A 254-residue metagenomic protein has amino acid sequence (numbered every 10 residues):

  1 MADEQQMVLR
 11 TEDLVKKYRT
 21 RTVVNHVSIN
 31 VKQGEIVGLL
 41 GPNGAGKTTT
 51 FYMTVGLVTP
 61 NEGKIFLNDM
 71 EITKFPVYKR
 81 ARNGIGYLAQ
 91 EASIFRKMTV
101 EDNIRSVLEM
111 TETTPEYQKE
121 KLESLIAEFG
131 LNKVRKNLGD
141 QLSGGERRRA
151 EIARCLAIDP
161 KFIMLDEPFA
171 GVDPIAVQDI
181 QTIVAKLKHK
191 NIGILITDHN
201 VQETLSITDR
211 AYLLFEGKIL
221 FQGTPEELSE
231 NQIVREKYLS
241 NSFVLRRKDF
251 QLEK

Functional and structural regions predicted by a protein language model:
L40-P42: The feature captures the beta-strand-to-loop junction immediately N-terminal to the Walker
V55: Helix-to-loop junction immediately C-terminal to a conserved catalytic motif
M70, E116-V134, T182-A185: Conserved ABC ATPase "signature" region
E71-G86, E91, P115-K119, L228-R235: ABC ATPase NBD coupling module
L138-L142, E146: Conserved ABC ATPase signature
I163-E167: Catalytic Walker B motif of ABC-type/P-loop ATPase nucleotide-binding domains
